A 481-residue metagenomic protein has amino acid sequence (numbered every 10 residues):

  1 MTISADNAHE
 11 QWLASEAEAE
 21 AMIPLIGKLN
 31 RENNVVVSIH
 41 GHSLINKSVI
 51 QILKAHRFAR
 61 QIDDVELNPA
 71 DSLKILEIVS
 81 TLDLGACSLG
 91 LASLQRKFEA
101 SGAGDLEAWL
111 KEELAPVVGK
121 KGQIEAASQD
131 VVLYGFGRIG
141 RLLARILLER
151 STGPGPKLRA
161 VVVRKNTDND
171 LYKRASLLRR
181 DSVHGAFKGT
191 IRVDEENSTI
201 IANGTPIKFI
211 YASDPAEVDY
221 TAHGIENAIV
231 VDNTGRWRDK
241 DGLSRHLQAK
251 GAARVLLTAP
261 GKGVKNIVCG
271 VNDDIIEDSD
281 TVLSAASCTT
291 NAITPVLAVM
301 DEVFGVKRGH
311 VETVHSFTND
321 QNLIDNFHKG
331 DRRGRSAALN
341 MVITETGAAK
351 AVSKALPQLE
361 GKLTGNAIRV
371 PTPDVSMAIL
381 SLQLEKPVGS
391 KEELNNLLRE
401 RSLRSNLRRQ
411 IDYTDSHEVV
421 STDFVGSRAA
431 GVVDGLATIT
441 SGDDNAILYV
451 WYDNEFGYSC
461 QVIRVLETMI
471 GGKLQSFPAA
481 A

Functional and structural regions predicted by a protein language model:
T2-L53, V303-G305, G309, H315-D444: C-terminal substrate-binding/catalytic lobe of Rossmann-fold NAD(P)-dependent dehydrogenases
T2-N322, G330, R464-V465, S476: N-terminal Rossmann-like NAD(P) cofactor-binding subdomain of oxidoreductases, focused on the glycine-rich
L44-V118, G122-Q123, G365, S381-A481: C-terminal active-site/capping subdomain that shapes the small-molecule cofactor and substrate pocket of enzyme
A70, Y134, R138, I225 (+12 more regions): Conserved active-site and cofactor/substrate-binding residues in soluble primary-metabolism enzymes
S128-G135, V282-A285, A378-E385, A446-Y452: Short glycine-rich or small-residue beta-strand-to-loop segments that form or flank ligand, phosphate, metal/Fe-S
R145, E149, G235, Q248 (+3 more regions): Short, intrinsically disordered, mixed-charge
I207-F209, L363, L448: Generic structural signal for residues in well-ordered beta-strands
D214, R236, K262, S316 (+4 more regions): Short, glycine-/Ser/Thr-/acidic-enriched flexible segments
